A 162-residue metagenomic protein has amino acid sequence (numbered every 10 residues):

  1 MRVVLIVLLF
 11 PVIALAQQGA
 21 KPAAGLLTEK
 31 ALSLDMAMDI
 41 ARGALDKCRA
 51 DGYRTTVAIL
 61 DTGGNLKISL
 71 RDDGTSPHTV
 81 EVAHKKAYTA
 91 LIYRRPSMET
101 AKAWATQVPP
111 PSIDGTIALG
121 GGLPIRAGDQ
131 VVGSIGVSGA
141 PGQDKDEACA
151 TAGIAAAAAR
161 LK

Functional and structural regions predicted by a protein language model:
M1, L9, I92-Y93: Enrichment for repetitive, rod-forming helical segments
V3-V4, A14: Cleavable N-terminal signal peptides
L9-A16: Hydrophobic h-region of N-terminal signal peptides that target proteins for export in Gram-negative bacteria
Q17-K162: Flexible, solvent-exposed loop/hinge segments and secondary-structure transition points
